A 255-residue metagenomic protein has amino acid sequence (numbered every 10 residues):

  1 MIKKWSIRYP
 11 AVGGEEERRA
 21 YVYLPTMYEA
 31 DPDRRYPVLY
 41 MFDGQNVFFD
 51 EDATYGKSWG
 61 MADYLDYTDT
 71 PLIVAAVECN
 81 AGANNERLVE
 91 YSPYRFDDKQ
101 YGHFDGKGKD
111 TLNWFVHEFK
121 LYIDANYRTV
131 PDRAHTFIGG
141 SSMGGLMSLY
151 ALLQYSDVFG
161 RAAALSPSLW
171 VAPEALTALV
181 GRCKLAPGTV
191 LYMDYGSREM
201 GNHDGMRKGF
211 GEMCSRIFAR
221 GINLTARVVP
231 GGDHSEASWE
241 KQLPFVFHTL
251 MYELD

Functional and structural regions predicted by a protein language model:
M1-D255: Non-catalytic cap/lid and distal C-terminal segments of serine-dependent acyl enzymes
